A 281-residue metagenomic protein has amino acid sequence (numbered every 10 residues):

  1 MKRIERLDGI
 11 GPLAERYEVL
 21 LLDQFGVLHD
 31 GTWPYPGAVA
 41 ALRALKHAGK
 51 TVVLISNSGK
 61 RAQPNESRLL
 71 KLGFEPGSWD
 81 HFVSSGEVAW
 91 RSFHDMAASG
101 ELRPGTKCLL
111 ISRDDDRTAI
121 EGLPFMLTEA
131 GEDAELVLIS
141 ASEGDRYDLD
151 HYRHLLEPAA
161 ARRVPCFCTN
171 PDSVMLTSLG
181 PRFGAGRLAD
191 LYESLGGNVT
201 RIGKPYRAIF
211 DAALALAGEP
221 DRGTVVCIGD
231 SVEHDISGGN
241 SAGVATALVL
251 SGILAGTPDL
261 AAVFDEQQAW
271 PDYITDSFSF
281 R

Functional and structural regions predicted by a protein language model:
M1-Q24, H29-A48, I55-S58, A62-V83 (+1 more regions): Asp-based, Mg2+/Mn2+-dependent phosphohydrolase catalytic module
